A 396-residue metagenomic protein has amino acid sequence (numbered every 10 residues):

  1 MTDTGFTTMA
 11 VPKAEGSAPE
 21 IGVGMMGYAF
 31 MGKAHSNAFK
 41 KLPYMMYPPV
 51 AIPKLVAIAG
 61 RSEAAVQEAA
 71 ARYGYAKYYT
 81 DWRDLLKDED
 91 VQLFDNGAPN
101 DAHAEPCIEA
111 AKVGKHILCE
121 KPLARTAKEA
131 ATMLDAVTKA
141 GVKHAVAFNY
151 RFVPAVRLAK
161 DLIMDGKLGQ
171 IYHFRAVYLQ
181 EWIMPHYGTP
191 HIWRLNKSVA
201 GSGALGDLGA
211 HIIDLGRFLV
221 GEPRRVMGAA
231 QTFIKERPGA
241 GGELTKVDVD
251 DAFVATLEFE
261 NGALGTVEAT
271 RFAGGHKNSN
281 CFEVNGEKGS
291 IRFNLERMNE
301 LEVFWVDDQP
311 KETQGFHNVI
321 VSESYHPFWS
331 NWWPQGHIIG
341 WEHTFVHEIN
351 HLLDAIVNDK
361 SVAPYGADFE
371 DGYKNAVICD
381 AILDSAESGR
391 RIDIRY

Functional and structural regions predicted by a protein language model:
T2-A14, N149, R225, K235-D250 (+4 more regions): C-terminal glycine/acidic-rich active-site capping loop/insertion
T2-Y73: N-terminal Rossmann-like dinucleotide-binding module
S62-A64, R72-A136: Beta-loop-alpha module in the N-terminal Rossmann-like domain of NAD(P)-dependent dehydrogenases, especially those
N96, C119, R125, H144-V146 (+3 more regions): Hydrophobic residues in well-ordered beta-strands that form the structural core
T132-Y150, G169-H173: Rossmann-fold dehydrogenase core element
Y150-D248, L301, F328-W329, G389: Predominantly a Rossmann-like dinucleotide-binding segment in NAD(P)-dependent oxidoreductases
A210, E268-K277, H337: Glycine-rich phosphate/pyrophosphate-binding beta-alpha loops
